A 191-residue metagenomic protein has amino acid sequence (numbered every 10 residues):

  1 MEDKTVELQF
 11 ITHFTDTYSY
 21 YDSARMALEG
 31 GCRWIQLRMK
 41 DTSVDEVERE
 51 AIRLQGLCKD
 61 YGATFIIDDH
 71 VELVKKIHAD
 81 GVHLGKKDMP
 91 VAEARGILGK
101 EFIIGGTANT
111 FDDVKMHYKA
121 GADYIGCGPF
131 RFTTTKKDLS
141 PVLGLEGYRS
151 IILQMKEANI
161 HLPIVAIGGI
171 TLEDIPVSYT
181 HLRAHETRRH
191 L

Functional and structural regions predicted by a protein language model:
M1-G81, K86, I97-N109, M116-A122 (+2 more regions): Conserved N-terminal beta1-alpha1 strand-loop-helix module at the mouth
I35, L54, Y148-I151, T180: Aromatic/hydrophobic pocket-lining residues that form π-stacking "cages" and hydrophobic walls in ligand
E72, T133, R189: Glycine-centered loop/turn positions within well-structured domains that cap or flank conserved ligand/cofactor-binding
G85-H161: Conserved anion-binding
A166-T171: Glycine-rich adenosine-cofactor-binding loop
T180-T187: Conserved small/polar residues in nucleotide/adenosyl-binding loops
